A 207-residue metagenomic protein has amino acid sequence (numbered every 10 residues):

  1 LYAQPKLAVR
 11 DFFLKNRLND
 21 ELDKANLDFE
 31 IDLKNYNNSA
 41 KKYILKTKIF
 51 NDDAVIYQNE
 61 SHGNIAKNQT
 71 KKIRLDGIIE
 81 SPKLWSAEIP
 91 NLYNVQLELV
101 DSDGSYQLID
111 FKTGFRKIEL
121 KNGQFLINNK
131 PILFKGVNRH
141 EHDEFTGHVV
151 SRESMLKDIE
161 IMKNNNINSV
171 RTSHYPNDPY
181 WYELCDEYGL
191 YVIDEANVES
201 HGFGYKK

Functional and structural regions predicted by a protein language model:
L1-N177, Y182-L184, Y188-V192: Secreted/periplasmic carbohydrate-active enzymes, especially glycoside hydrolases
P179, S200-G202: Generic structural signal for helix capping and beta-alpha/helix-loop junctions
E187, G204-K207: Active-site neighborhood of glycoside hydrolase catalytic domains
